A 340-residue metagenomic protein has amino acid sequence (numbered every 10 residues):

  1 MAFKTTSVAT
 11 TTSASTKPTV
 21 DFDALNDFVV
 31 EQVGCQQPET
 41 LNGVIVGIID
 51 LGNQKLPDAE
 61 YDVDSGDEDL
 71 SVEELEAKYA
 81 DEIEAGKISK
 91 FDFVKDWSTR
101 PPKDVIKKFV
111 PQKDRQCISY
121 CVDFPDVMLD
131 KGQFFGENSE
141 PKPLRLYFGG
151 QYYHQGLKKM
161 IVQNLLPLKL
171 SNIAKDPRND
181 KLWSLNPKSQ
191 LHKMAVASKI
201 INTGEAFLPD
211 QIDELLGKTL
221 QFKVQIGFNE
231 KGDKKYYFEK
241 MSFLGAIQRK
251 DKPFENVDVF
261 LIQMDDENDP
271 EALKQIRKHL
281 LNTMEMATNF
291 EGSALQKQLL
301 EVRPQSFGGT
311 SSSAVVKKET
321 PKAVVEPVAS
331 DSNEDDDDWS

Functional and structural regions predicted by a protein language model:
A2-S340: Short beta-rich binding modules
